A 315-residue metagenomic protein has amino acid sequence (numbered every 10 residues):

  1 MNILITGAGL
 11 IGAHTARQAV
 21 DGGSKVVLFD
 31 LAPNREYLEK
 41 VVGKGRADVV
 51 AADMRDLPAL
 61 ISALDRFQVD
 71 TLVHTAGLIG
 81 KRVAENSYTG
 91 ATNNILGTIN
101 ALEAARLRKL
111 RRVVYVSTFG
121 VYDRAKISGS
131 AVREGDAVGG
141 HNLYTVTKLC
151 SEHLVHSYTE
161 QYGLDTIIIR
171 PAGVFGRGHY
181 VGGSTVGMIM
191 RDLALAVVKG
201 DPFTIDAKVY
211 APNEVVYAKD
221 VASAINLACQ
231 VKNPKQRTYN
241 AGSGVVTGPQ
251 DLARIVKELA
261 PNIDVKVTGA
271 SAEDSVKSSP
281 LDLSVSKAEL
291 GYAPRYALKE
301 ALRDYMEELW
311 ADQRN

Functional and structural regions predicted by a protein language model:
I3-G7: Conserved N-terminal Rossmann-fold NAD(P)-binding element of oxidoreductases
G12-A13: N-terminal Rossmann-fold NAD(P) dinucleotide-binding loop
G43-D56: Rossmann-fold cofactor-recognition segment
M54-N93: NAD(P)H-binding glycine-rich loop region in Rossmannoid oxidoreductase-like domains and their noncatalytic homologs
H74, I99-L143: Conserved Rossmann-fold NAD(P)-dependent oxidoreductase catalytic core, especially the SDR/UDP-sugar
L143, T147-C150: Active-site helix of classical SDR
H156-P212, A218-A222, I255-K257: NAD(P)-dependent short-chain dehydrogenase/reductase
D201, I205-N315: C-terminal substrate-binding subdomain of Rossmann-fold SDR/epimerase-dehydratase oxidoreductases
